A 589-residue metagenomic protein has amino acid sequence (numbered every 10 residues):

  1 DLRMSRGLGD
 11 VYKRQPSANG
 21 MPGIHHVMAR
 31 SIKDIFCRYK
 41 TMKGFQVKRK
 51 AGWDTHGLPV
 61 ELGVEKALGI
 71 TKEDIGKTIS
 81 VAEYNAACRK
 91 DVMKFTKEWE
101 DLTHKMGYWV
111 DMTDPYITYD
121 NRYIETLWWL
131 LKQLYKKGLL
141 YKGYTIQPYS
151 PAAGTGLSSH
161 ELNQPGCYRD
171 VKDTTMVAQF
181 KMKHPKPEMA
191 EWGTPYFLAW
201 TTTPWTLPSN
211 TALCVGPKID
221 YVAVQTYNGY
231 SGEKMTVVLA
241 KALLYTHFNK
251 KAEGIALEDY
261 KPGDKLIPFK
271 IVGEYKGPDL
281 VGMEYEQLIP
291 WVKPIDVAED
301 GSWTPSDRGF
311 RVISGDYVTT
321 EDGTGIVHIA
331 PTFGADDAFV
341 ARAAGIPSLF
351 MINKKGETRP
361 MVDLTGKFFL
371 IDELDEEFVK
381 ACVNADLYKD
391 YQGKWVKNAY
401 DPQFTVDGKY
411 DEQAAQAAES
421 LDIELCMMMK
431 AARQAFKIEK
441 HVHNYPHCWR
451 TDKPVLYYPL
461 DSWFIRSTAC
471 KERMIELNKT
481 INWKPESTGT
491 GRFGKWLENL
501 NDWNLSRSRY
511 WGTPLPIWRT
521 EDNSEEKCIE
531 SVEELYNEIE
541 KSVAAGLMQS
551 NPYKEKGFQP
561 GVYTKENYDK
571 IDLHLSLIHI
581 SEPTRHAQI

Functional and structural regions predicted by a protein language model:
D1, R6-G232, A330-A335, V340-A343 (+5 more regions): N-terminal, positively charged nucleic-acid-binding surface of large information/translation enzymes
E83-D91, G315-A335, L477-F493: Extended, non-catalytic structural segments that build the interaction scaffolds of large macromolecular assemblies
Y135-L162, K265-P268, L280, A544-L573: Amphipathic alpha-helical
G143, T175-V177, A223, G232-E233 (+5 more regions): Feature 926 captures the class I aminoacyl-tRNA synthetase adenylation module centered on the KMSKS loop
I219, Y227-K354, K367, K430 (+2 more regions): Catalytic alpha/beta core of large soluble enzyme barrels
A298, V396, V442, G512-T513: Non-catalytic nucleic-acid-binding/docking modules located in mid-to-C-terminal regions of nucleic-acid enzymes
P305-D316, F404-D411, D422, T490: Extracellular/oxidizing-compartment recognition motifs
I371-S420: Surface-exposed intrinsically disordered loops and tails
